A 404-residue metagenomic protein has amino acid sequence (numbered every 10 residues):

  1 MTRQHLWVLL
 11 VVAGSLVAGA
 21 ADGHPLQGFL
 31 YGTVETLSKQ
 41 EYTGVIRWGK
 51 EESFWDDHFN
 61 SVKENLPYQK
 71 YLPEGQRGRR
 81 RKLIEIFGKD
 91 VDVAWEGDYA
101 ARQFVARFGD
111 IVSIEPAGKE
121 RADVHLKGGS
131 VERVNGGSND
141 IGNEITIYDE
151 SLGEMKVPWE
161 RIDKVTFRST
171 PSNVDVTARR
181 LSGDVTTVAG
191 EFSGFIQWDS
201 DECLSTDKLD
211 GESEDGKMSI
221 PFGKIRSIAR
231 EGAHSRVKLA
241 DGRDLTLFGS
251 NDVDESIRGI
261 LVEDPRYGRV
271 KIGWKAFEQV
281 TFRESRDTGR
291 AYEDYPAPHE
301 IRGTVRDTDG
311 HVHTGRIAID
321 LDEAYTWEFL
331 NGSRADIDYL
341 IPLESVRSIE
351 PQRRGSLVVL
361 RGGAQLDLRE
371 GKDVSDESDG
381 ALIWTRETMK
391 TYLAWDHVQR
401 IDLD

Functional and structural regions predicted by a protein language model:
M1-H5: Positively charged n-region of N-terminal signal peptides that target proteins for export
W7-L16: Bacterial N-terminal signal peptides
D22-D404: Compositionally biased alpha-helical segments
